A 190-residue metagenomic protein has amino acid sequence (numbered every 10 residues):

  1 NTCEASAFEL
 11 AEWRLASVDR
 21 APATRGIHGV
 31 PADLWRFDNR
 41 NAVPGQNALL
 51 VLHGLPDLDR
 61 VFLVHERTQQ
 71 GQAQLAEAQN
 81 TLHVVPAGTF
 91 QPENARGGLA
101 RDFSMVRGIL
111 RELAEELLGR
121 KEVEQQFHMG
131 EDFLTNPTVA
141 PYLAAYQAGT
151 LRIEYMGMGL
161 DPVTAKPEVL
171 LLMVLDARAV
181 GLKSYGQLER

Functional and structural regions predicted by a protein language model:
N1-R190: N-terminal leader/linker segments that precede catalytic domains of diphosphate-processing enzymes
